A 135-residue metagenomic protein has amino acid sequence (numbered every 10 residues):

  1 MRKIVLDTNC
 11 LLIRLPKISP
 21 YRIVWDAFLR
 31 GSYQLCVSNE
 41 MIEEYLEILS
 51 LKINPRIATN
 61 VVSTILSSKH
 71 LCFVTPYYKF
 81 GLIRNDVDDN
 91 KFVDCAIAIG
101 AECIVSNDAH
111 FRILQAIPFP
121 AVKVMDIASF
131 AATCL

Functional and structural regions predicted by a protein language model:
M1-S19: Metal-dependent nucleic-acid phosphoesterase active-site entry motif
L6, P20-S50: PIN/NYN-family metal-dependent endoribonuclease catalytic core
D7-T8, V37-S38, N107, D126: A secondary-structure boundary/capping signal
T8, D86-N90: Conserved glycosyltransferase catalytic-site signature
L11, M41, H110-F111: Alpha-helix capping/helix-boundary segments
V62-I83: Acidic catalytic patch
L82, N90, E102-C103, A109-L135: Acidic, PIN/NYN-like endoribonuclease modules and their adjacent C-terminal/linker elements
